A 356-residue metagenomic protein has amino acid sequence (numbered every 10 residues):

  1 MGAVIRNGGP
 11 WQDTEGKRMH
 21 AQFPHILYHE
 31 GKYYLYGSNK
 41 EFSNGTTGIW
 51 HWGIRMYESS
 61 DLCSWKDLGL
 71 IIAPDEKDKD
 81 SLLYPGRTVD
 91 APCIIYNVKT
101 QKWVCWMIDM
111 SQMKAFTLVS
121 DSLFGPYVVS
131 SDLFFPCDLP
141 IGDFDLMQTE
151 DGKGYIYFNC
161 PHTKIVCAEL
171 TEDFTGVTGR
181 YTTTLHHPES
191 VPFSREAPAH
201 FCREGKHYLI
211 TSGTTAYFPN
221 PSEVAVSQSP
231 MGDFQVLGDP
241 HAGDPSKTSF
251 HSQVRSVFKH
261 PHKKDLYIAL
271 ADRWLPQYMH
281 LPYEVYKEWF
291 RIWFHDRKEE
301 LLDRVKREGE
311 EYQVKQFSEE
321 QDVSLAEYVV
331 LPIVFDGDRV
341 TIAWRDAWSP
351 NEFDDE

Functional and structural regions predicted by a protein language model:
M1-E356: Carbohydrate-active catalytic/glycan-binding domains of CAZyme proteins, especially the secreted or lumenal ectodomains
